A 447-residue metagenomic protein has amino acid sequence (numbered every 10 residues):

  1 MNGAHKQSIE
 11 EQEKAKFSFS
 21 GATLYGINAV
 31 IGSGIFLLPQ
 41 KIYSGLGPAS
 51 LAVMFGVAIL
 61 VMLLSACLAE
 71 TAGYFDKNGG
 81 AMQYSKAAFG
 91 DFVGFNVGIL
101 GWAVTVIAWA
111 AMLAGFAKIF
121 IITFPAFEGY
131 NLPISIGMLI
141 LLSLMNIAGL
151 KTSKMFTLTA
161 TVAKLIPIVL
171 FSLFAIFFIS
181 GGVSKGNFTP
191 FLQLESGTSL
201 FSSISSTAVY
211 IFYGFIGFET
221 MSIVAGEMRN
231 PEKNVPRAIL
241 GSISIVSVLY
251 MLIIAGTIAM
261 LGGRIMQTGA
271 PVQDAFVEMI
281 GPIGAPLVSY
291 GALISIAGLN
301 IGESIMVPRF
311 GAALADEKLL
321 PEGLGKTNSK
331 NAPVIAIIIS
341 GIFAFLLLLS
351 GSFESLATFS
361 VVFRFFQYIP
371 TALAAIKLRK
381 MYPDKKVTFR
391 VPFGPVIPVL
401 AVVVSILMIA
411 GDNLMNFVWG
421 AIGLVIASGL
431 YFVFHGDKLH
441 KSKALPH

Functional and structural regions predicted by a protein language model:
M1-E10, K86-A88, L113-S135, P167 (+4 more regions): Helix-loop-helix connectors at the membrane interface of multi-pass transporters/channels
M1-Q40, S44-A49, F55, M62-A66 (+6 more regions): Membrane-interface "cap" regions at the ends of multi-pass membrane proteins
F17-F36, M138, F178, Q193-T257 (+1 more regions): Hydrophobic, membrane-embedded alpha-helices of multi-pass small-molecule transporters
K41, V53, M62-L139, S143-I147 (+3 more regions): Hydrophobic transmembrane alpha-helices that form the core helical bundles of multi-pass secondary transporters
Q83-Y84, G90, I121-A126, F191-L194 (+3 more regions): TM-loop-TM module centered on a large, flexible mid-protein loop between adjacent transmembrane helices in multi-pass
A117, Y130-K185, I216, I239-I243 (+3 more regions): Membrane-interface loop-to-helix entry segments
F156, G323-V334, Y368-F417, D437-H447: C-terminal membrane-solvent junction of multi-pass transporters and transport-like membrane proteins
V162-L192, I254-L261, A372-K385: Hydrophobic alpha-helical segments and their helix-loop junctions in multi-pass secondary transporters
